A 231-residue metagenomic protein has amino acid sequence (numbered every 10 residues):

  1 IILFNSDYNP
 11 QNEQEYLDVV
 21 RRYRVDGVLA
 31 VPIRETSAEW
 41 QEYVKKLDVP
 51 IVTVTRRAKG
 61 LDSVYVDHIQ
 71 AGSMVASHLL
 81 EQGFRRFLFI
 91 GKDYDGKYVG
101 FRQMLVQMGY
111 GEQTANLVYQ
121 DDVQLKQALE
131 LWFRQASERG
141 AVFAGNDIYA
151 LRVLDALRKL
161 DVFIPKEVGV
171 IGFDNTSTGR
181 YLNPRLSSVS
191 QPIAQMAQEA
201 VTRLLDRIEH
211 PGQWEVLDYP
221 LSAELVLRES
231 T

Functional and structural regions predicted by a protein language model:
I1-E15: Helix-turn-helix/homeodomain-like alpha-helical modules used for DNA recognition and transcription-factor dimerization
Q11, E15-R24, S37-E39, K45-T231: Bacterial carbohydrate/catabolite-sensing allosteric modules
V28: Intrinsically disordered, low-complexity polar regions and short flexible loop motifs
V31-T36: Beta-alpha junction/loop-to-helix N-cap segments that form part of ligand/metal-binding clefts
